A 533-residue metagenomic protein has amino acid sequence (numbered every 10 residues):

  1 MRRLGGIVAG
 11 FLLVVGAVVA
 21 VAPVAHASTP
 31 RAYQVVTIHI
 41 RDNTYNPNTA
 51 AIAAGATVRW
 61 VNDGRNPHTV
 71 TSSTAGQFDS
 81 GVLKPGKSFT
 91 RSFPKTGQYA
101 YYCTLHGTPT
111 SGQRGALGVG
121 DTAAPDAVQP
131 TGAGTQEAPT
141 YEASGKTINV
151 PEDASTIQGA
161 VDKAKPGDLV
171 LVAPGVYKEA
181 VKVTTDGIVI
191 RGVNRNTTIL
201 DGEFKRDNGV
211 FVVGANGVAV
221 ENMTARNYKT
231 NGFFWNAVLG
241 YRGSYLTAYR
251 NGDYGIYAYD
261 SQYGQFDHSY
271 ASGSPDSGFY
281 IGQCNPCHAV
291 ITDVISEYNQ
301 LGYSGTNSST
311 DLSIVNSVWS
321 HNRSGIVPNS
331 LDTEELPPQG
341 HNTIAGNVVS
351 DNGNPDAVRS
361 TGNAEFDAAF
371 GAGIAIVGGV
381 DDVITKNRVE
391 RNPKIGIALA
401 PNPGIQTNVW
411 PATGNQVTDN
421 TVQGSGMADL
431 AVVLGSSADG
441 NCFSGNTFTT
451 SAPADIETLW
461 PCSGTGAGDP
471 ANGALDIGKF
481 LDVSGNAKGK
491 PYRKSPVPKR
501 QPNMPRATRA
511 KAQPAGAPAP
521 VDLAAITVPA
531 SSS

Functional and structural regions predicted by a protein language model:
S28-P30, V35-T37, L83-E137: Extracellular/periplasmic metallocenter environments
R31-T57, S155: N-terminal edge beta-strand
Y45, Y141-V176: Acidic Gly/Asp/Thr-rich repetitive segments characteristic of extracellular carbohydrate-active and adhesion proteins
T49-A50, P139, I157-A164, Y177-T185 (+5 more regions): Short, T/G/N/S-enriched strand-turn elements that build extracellular solenoid repeat scaffolds
H68-S72, G81-V82, P151-S155, P174 (+2 more regions): Right-handed parallel beta-helix/beta-spiral solenoid domain characteristic of secreted/periplasmic
Y177-V183, D201-G209, K229-W235, G252-Y259 (+9 more regions): Short glycine/acidic-rich loop motifs that flank beta-strands on beta-rich extracellular proteins
V193-N196, N216-N227, L239-Y254, Q262-S277 (+6 more regions): Right-handed parallel beta-helix
W410, T421-S533: Acidic, glycine- and Ser/Thr-rich low-complexity intrinsically disordered tracts in extracellular/secreted proteins
